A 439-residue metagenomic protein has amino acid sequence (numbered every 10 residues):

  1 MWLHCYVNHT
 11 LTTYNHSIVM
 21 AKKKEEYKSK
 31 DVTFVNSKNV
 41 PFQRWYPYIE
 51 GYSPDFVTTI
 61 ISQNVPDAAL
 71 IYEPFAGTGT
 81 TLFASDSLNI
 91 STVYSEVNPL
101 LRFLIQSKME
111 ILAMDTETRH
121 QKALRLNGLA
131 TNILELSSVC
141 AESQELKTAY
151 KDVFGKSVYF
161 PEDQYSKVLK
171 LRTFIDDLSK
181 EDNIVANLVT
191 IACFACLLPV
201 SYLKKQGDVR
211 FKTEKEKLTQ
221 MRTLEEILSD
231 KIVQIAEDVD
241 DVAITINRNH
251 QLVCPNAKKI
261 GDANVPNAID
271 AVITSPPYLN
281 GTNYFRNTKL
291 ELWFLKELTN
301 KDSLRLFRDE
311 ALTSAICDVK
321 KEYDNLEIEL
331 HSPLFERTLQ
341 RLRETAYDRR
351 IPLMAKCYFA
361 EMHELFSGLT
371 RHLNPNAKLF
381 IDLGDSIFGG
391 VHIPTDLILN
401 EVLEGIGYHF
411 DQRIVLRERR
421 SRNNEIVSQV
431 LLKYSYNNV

Functional and structural regions predicted by a protein language model:
W2-V65: S-adenosyl-L-methionine
Q43-Y48, K151-E162, I351-A360, L383-T395: Acceptor-substrate binding/catalytic loop of class I
S53, I60-L134, D230-V233, E237-D262 (+3 more regions): Conserved S-adenosyl-L-methionine
L70, A377-K378: Short glycine-centered segments of the SAM/dcSAM-binding site in methyltransferase folds
S87, S91-Y94, N98-D241, F285-R349: Class I S-adenosyl-L-methionine-dependent methyltransferase module
D177, L198, S367, L399-R413 (+1 more regions): A SAM-dependent methyltransferase catalytic signature shared across enzymes that methylate proteins
H363-P375: A short glycine-rich, Lys/Arg-flanked "PGG" loop and its adjoining helix->strand segment in the class I
N374, N424-V439: Core SAM-dependent methyltransferase catalytic element
